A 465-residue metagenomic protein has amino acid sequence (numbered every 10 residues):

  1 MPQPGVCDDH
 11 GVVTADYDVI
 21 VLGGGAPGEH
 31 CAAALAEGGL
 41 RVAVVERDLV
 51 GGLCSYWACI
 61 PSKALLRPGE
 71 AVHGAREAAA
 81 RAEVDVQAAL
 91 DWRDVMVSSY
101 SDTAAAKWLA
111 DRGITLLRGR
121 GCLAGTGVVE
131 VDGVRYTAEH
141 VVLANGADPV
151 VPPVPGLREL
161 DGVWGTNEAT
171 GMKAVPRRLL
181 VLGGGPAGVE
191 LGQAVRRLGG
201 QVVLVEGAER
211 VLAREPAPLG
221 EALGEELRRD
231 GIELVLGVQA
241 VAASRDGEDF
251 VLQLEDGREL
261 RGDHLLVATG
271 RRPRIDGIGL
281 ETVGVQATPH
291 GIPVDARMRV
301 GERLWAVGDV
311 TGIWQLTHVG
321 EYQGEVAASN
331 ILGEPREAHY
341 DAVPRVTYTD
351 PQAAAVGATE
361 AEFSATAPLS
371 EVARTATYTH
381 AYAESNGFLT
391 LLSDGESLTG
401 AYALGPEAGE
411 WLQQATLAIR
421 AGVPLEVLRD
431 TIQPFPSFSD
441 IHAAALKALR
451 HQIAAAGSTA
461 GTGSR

Functional and structural regions predicted by a protein language model:
P2-C7, T14-Y17, P27, A34-L40 (+8 more regions): Glycine-rich flavin
I20-L22, G121, Y136-G146, V181-L182 (+5 more regions): Short hydrophobic core segments
L22-P27, C31-D48, L53, I60 (+3 more regions): Flexible, glycine-rich terminal cap/loop adjacent to redox cofactors in electron-transfer oxidoreductases
G23-G28, V181-V195: Glycine-rich adenosine-cofactor-binding loop
A32, A36, G192-R197: Gly/Ala-rich phosphate-binding loop of Rossmann-like dinucleotide-binding domains, activating on the conserved
R41, R178, G200-V203, E233 (+1 more regions): Residues at the starts of beta-strands that form the adenosine-phosphate
P149, P289-R303, E360, T377-T390: FAD-binding beta-loop-beta segment adjacent to the flavin cofactor pocket
R158-P176, E259-I331: FAD-site-proximal beta/loop scaffold in flavoenzymes
